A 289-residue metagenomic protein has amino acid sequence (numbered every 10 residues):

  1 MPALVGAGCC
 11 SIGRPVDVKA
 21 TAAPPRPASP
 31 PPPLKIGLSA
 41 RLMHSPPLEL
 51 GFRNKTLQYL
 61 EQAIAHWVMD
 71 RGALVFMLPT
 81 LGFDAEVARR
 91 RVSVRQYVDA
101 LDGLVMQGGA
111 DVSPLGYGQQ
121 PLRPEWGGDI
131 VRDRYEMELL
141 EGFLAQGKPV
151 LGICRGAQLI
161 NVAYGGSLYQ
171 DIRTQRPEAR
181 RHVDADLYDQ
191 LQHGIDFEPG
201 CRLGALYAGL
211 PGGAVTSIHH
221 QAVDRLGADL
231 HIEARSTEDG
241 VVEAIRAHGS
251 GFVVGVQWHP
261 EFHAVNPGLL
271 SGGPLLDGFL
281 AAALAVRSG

Functional and structural regions predicted by a protein language model:
P2-L151, V162, G166-Y169, R173-Y207 (+5 more regions): N-terminal beta1-alpha1 cap of cysteine-dependent amidohydrolase-like domains
C154: Conserved G/P- and acidic residue-centered "switch" motifs that form tight phosphate/ATP-binding loops in soluble
A157: The feature captures the ABC ATPase H-loop/switch
V254-Q257: Active-site-proximal beta-strand elements of phosphoester/diester hydrolases
